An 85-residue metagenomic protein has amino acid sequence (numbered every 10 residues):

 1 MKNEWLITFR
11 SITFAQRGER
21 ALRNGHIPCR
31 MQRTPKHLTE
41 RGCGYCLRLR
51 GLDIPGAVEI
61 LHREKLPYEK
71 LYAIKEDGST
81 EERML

Functional and structural regions predicted by a protein language model:
M1-K2, L85: Absolute protein N-terminus
K2-N3, Y68: A structure-centric signal for secondary-structure junctions around beta-strands
N3-L6, R10-T13, A21-R23, I27-V58: Amphipathic, hydrophobic secondary-structure cores in small proteins
I54-L85: C-terminal structural segments of small proteins and small subunits
